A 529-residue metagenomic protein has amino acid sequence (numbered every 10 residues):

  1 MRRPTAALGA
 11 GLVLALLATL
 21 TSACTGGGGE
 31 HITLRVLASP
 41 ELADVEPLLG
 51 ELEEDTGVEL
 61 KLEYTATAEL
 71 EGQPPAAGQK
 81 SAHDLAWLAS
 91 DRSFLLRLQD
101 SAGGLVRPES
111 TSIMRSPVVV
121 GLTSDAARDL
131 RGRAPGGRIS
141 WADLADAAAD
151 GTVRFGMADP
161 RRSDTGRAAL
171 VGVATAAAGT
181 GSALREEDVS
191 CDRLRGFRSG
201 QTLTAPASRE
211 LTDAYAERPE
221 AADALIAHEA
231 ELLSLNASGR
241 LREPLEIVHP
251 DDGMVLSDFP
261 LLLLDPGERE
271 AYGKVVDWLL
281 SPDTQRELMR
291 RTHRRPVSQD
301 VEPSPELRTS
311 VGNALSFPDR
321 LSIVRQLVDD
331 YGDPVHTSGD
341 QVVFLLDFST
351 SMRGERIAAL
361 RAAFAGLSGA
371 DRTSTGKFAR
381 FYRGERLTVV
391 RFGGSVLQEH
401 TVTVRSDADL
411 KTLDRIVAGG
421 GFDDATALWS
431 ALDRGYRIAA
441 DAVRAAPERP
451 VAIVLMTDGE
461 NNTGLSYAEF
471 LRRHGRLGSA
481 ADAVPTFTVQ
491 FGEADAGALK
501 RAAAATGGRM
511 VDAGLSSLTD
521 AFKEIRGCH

Functional and structural regions predicted by a protein language model:
G27-R154, D159: N-terminal segment of the mature folded domain
E109-V120, R193-F197, G239-G273: Periplasmic-binding protein-like
A134-D146, R154-D159, L170-G172, P260-R294 (+1 more regions): Bilobed periplasmic-binding protein/Venus flytrap-like ligand-binding cleft at the lobe interface of extracytoplasmic
A148, T337-V404, L432, A452-M456: Von Willebrand factor
A178-V248: Ligand-binding pocket segment of bilobal, Venus flytrap-like solute-binding proteins
H249, G459-S516, K523-I525: VWA/integrin I-like adhesion module and closely mimicked acidic/polar interface patches used
P266-L346, T350, A362-A365: Extracellular/periplasmic juxtamembrane helices and adjacent flexible linkers that interface with membrane partners
L397-P450, P485-G497, S517-A521: Von Willebrand factor
